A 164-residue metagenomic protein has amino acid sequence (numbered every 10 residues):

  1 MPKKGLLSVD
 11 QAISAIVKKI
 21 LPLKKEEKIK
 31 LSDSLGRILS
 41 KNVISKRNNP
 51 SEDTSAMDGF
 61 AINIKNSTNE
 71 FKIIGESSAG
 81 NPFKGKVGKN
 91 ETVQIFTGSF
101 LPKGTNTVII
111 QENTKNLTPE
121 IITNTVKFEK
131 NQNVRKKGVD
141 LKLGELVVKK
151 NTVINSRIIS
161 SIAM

Functional and structural regions predicted by a protein language model:
M1-E70, E120, K136: Short, low-complexity N-terminal leaders and the immediately following helix N-cap/first helix
P2-K3, A61-M164: Short, glycine/charged-enriched hinge/interface segments at domain edges or termini
